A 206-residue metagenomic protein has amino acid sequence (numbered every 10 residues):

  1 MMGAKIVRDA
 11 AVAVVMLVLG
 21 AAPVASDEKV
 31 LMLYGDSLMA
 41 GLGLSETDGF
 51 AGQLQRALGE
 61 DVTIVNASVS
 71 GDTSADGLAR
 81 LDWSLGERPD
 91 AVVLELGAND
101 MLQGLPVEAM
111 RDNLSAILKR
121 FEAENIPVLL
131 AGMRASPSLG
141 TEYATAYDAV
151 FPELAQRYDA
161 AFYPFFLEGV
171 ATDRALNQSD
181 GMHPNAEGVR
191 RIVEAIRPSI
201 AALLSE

Functional and structural regions predicted by a protein language model:
M1-M2, E87: Intrinsically disordered, low-complexity regions enriched in Ser/Pro/Gly/Gln/His and often acidic
M2-A11: Bacterial N-terminal signal peptides that target proteins for export
A10-G20: Bacterial N-terminal signal peptides
P23-T73, L78-R88: Serine-esterase "nucleophile elbow" of acetyl-processing enzymes
Q53, E60, L78-E206: Alpha-helical cap/lid subdomain in secreted, periplasmic, or secretory-pathway luminal O-acyl-processing enzymes
